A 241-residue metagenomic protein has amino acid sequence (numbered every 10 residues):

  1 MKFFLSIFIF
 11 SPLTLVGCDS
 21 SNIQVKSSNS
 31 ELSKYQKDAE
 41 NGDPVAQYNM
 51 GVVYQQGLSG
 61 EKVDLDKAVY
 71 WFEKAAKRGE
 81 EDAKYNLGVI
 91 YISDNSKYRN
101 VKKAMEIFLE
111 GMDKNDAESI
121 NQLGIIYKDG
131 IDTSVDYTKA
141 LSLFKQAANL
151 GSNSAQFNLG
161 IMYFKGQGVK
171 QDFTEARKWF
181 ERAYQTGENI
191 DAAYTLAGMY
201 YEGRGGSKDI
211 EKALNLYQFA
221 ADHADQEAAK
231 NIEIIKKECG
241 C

Functional and structural regions predicted by a protein language model:
L15-G17: C-terminal motif of bacterial Sec signal peptides marking the signal peptidase cleavage site
D19-S21: Bacterial signal peptide processing site
K26-S33, E61-W71, K97-L109, S134-L143 (+2 more regions): Structural signature of tandem alpha-helical TPR/SEL1-like repeats, specifically the intra-repeat loop/turn
D38, K74-A75, E110-G111, Q146-A147 (+2 more regions): Canonical positions in the second alpha-helix
E40-D43, Q56-L58, K77-E80, S93-N95 (+9 more regions): Short helix-capping/linker turns of helical repeat alpha-solenoids
N49-Q56, K84-S93, I107, Q122-D129 (+3 more regions): Hydrophobic face of amphipathic alpha-helices that form TPR/SEL1-like repeat modules and related alpha-solenoid
N215-C241: Terminal, low-structured helical/coil segments at or just beyond the last alpha-helical repeat
